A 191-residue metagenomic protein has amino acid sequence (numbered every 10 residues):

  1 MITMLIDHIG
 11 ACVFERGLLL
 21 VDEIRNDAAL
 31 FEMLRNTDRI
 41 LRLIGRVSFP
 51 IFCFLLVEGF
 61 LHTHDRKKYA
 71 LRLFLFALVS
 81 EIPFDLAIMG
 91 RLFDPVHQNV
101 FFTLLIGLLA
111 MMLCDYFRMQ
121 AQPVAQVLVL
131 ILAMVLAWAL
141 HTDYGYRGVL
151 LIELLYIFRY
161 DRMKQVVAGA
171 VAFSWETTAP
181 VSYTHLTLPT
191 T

Functional and structural regions predicted by a protein language model:
M1-L136, H141-E153, K164-A168: Membrane-cytosol interface segments of multi-pass membrane proteins, especially ER/Golgi lipid-handling enzymes
L155-R159: Interfacial segments of multi-pass membrane proteins
F173-W175: Short, solvent-exposed aromatic-acidic interface loops
T178-S182: Active-site rim beta-loop-alpha module in soluble metabolic enzymes
T184-T190: Conserved small/polar residues in nucleotide/adenosyl-binding loops
